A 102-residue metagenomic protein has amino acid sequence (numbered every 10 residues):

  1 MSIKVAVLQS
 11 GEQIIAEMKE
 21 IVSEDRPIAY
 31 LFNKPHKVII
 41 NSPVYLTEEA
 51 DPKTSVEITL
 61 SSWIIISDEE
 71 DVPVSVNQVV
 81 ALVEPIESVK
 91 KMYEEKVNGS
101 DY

Functional and structural regions predicted by a protein language model:
M1-Y102: Conserved RNA-binding domains used in RNP assembly and mRNA/RNA metabolism
